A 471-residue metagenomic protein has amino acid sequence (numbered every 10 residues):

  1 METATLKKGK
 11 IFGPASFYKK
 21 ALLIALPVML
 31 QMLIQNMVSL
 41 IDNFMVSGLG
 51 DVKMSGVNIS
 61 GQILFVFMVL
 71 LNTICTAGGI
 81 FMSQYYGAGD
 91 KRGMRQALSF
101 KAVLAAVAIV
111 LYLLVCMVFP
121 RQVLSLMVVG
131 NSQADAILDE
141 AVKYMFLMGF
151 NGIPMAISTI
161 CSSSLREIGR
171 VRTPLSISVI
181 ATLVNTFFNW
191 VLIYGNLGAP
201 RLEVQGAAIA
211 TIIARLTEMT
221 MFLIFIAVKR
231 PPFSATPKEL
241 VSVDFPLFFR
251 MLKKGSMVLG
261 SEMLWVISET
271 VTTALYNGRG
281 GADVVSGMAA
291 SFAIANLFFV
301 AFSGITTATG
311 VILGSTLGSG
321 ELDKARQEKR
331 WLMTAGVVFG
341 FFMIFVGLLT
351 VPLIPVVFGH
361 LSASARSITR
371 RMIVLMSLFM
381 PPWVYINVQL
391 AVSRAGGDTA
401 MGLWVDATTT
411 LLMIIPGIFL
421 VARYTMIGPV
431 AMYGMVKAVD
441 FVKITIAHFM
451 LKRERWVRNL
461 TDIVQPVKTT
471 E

Functional and structural regions predicted by a protein language model:
M1-A25, M82-I153, A199-G255, L313-F379 (+1 more regions): Short alpha-helical transmembrane segments in multi-pass integral membrane proteins
F12-F44, G48-L49, F65-A77, F81 (+5 more regions): N-terminal transmembrane alpha-helices
L23-D42, L147, A181, A214-E218 (+4 more regions): Transmembrane helical elements of multi-pass membrane transporters/channels
L30, D42-V46, V57, M82-G87 (+21 more regions): Hydrophobic/aromatic residues within transmembrane alpha-helices of membrane transport systems, especially the TMDs
L33, M37-S55, L124-D135, V191-L202 (+5 more regions): Helix-terminus/linker motif at the lipid-water interface of multi-pass membrane proteins
M54-L114, M155-P174, V285-V351, W383-G402: Small-residue-rich hydrophobic transmembrane alpha-helices
C75, M148-R166, P174-T182, A207-F222 (+5 more regions): Short runs within selected transmembrane alpha-helices of multi-pass transporters and secretion channels
C116, S163, N189, I193 (+8 more regions): Structural signal for membrane-spanning alpha-helices in multi-pass inner-membrane proteins, emphasizing helix cores
